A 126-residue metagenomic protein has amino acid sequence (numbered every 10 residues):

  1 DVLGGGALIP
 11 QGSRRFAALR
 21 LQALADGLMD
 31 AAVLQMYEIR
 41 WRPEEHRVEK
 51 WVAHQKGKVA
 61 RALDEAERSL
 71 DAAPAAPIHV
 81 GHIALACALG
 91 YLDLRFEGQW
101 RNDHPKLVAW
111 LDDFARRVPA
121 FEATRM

Functional and structural regions predicted by a protein language model:
D1-R47: GST-like domain detector, emphasizing the conserved glutathione-binding G-site in the N-terminal thioredoxin-like
V2, G6, S69-A73, G90-Q99: Alpha-helix C-capping/helix-to-loop hinge sites
P10-F16, D71-H82: All-alpha amphipathic helical-bundle segments outside canonical DNA-binding/catalytic cores that form hydrophobic
Y37, R125-M126: Short coil/turn segments at secondary-structure boundaries
W51-R68: Amphipathic alpha-helical packing segments from all-alpha helical-bundle domains
R68-P77, V118-T124: Surface-exposed helix-capping loop/turn segments at secondary-structure junctions
A76-F96, F114: GST superfamily/GST-like fold recognition
N102-T124: C-terminal end-helix/capping segment
